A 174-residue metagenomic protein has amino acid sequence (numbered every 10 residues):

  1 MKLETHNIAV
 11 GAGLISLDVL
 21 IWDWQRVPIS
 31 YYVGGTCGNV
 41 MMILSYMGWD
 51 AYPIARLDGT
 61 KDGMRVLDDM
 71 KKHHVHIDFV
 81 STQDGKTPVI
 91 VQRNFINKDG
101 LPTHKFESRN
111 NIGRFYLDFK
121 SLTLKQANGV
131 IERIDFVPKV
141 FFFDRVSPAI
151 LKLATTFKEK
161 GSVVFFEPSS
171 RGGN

Functional and structural regions predicted by a protein language model:
M1-Q25: Positively charged, low-complexity intrinsically disordered leader regions
K2-T5, Y46, V130-P138, K158-E159: Flexible, charged surface loops at secondary-structure boundaries
I8, D50-Y52, H76, S162-F165: Residues at the starts of beta-strands that form the adenosine-phosphate
L17-I21, Q25-R26, W49-V140: Conserved N-terminal subdomain of the carbohydrate kinase-like
W24-M42: Short catalytic helix/loop segments, enriched in acidic residues and glycine and frequently bearing histidine
M41-D50: Alpha-helix C-terminal capping segments
P138-N174: Conserved beta-alpha-beta core of the PfkB/ribokinase-like small-molecule kinase fold
